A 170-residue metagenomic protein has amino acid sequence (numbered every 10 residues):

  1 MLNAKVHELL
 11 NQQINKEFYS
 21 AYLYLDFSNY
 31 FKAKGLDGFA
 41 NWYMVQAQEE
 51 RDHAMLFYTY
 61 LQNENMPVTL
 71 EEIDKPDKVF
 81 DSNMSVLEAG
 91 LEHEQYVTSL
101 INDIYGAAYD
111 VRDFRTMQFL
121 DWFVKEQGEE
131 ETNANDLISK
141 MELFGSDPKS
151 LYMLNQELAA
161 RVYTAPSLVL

Functional and structural regions predicted by a protein language model:
M1-L170: Iron-associated oxidoreductase/ferritin-like identity signal
